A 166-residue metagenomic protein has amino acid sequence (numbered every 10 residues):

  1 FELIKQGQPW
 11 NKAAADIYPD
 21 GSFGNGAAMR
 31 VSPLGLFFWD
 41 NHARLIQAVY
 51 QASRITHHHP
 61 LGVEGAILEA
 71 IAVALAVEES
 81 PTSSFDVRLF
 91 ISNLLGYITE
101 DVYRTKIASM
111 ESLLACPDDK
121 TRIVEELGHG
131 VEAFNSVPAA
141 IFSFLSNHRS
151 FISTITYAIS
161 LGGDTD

Functional and structural regions predicted by a protein language model:
F1-T165: Structured, active/binding-site neighborhoods that engage oxygen-rich ligands
